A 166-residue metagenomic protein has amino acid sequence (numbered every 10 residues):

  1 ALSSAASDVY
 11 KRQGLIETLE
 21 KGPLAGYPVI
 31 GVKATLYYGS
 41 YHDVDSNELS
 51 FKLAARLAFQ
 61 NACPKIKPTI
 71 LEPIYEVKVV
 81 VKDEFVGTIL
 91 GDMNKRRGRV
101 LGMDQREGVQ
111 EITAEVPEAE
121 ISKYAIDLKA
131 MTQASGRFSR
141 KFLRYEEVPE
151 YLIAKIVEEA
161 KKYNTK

Functional and structural regions predicted by a protein language model:
A1-A6, Y10: Single conserved hydrophobic/aromatic residue that forms the stacking wall/gate of nucleotide- or nucleobase-binding
K11, V32, V79-K82, M93 (+2 more regions): Residue-level signature of catalytic and energy-coupling elements of molecular machines, predominantly ATP/GTP-dependent
K11-A25, V29: Conserved P-loop NTPase/AAA+ ATPase motor core
E17, L36-S40, D83-F85, E118-E120: Beta-strand elements of well-folded, non-transmembrane domains
A25-K33, C63-V80, R99-P117, A134-L152: Interdomain boundary/hinge elements
Y38-I74, K78, D83: Glycine- and Gly-Pro-enriched alpha-helical subdomains that act as flexible, kink-prone "lid/hinge" or packing modules
I89, Y124-D127: Hydrophobic side chains in well-ordered alpha-helices
E115-K123, V148-K166: Short, low-order "capping/linker" segments at domain edges
